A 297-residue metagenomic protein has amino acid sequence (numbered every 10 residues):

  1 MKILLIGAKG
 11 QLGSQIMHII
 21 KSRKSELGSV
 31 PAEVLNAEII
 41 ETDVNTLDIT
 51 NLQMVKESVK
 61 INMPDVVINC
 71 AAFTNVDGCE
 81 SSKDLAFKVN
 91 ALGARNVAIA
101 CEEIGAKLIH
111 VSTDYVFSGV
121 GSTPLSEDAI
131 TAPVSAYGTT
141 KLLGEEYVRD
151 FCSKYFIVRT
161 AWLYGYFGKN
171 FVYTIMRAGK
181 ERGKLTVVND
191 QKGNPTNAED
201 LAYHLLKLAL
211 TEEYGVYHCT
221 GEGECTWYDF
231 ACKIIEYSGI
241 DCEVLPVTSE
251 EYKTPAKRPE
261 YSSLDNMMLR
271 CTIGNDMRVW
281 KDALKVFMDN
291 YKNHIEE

Functional and structural regions predicted by a protein language model:
M1-E26: N-terminal Rossmann NAD(P)H-binding glycine-rich loop of SDR-like oxidoreductase domains
I49-V89: NAD(P)H-binding glycine-rich loop region in Rossmannoid oxidoreductase-like domains and their noncatalytic homologs
S81-I109: NAD(P)-cofactor binding segment of oxidoreductase domains
K88, L92-N96, V116-V158, L163: Catalytic helix-loop patch of NAD(P)-dependent Rossmann-fold dehydrogenases
E146-G193, E199-D200: NAD(P)-dependent short-chain dehydrogenase/reductase
V187-K192, Y217-E224, T272: Glycine-rich Rossmann NAD(P)(H)-binding loop
H204, T211-P255, E260, M267 (+1 more regions): Mid/C-terminal beta-alpha module of Rossmann-like enzyme folds, strongest in SDR-family dehydrogenases/epimerases
W280-E297: Amphipathic terminal alpha-helices
